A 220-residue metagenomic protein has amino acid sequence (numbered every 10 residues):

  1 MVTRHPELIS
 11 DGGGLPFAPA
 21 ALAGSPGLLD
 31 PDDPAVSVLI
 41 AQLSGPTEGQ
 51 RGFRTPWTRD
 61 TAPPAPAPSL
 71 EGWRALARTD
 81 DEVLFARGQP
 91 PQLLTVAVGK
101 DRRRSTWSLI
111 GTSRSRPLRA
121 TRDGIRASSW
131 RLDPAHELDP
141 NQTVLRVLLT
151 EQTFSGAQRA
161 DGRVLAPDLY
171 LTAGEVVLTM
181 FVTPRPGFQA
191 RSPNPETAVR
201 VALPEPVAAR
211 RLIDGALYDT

Functional and structural regions predicted by a protein language model:
M1-T79, A120-T153, Q158-D161, L165-A166 (+1 more regions): Extracytoplasmic low-complexity, Pro/Thr/Ser/Ala/Gly-rich segments that lie immediately after a secretion/anchoring
T61-S113, D168-Y218: Extracytosolic low-complexity repeat regions of secreted or lipid-anchored proteins
